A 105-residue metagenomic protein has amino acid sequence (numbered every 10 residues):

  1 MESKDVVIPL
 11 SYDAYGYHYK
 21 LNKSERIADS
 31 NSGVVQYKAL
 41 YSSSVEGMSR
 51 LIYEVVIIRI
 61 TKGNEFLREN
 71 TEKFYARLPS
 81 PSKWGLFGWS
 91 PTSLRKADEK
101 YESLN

Functional and structural regions predicted by a protein language model:
E2-A76: Short N-terminal "domain-start" leader segments that mark the transition from disordered tails or signal peptides into
P79-K96: A short, exposed loop/beta-hairpin motif centered on an aromatic-Gly-Thr core
D98-N105: C-terminal charged interaction modules
